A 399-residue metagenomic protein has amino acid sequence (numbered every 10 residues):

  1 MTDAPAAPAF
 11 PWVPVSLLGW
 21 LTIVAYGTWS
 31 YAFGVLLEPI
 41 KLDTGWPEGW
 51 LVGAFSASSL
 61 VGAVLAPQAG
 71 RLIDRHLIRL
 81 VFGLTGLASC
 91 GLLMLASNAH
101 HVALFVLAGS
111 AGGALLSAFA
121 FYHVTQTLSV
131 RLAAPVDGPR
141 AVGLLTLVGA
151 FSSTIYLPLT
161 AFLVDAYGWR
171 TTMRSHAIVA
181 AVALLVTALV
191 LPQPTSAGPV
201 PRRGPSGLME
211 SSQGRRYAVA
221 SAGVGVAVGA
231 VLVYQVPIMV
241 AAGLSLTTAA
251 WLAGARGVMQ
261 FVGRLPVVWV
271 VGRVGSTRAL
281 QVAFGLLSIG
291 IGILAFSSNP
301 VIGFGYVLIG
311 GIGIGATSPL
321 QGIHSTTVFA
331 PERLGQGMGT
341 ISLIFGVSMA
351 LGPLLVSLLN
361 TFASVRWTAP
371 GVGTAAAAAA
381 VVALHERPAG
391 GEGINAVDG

Functional and structural regions predicted by a protein language model:
I23, A103-A120, A222, I302-A316: Hydrophobic core of transmembrane alpha-helices in multi-pass small-molecule transporters, especially MFS/SLC-type
F33-L37, S212-V262, V267: Extracytoplasmic gate region of multi-pass secondary transporters
V64-L77, G263-G275, N360: Helix-to-loop junctions at the C-terminal end of transmembrane segments in multipass secondary transporters
V64-V102: Conserved MFS/SLC helix-loop-helix module at the cytosolic interface between two early adjacent transmembrane helices
F119-A133, A316-F329: Intracellular juxtamembrane helix-capping segments at the cytosolic ends of symmetry-related transmembrane helices
L145-P192: Helix-loop-helix hairpin linking two adjacent transmembrane segments in secondary transporters
R256, V274-H324: C-terminal transmembrane helical hairpin of 12-TM major facilitator-type secondary transporters
V328-A363: A late C-terminal transmembrane helix in Major Facilitator Superfamily
